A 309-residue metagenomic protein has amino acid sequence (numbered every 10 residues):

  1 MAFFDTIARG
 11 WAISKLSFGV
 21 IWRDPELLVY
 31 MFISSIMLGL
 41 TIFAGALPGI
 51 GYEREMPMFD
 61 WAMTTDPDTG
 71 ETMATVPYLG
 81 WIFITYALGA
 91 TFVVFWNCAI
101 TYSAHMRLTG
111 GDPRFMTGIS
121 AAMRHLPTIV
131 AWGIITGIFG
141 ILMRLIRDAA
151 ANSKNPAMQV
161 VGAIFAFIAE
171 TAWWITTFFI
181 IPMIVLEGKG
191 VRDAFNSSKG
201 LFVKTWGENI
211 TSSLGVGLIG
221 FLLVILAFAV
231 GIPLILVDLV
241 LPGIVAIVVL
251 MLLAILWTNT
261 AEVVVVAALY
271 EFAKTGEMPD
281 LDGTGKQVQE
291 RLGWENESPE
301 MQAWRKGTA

Functional and structural regions predicted by a protein language model:
M1-A309: Hydrophobic alpha-helical membrane segments
